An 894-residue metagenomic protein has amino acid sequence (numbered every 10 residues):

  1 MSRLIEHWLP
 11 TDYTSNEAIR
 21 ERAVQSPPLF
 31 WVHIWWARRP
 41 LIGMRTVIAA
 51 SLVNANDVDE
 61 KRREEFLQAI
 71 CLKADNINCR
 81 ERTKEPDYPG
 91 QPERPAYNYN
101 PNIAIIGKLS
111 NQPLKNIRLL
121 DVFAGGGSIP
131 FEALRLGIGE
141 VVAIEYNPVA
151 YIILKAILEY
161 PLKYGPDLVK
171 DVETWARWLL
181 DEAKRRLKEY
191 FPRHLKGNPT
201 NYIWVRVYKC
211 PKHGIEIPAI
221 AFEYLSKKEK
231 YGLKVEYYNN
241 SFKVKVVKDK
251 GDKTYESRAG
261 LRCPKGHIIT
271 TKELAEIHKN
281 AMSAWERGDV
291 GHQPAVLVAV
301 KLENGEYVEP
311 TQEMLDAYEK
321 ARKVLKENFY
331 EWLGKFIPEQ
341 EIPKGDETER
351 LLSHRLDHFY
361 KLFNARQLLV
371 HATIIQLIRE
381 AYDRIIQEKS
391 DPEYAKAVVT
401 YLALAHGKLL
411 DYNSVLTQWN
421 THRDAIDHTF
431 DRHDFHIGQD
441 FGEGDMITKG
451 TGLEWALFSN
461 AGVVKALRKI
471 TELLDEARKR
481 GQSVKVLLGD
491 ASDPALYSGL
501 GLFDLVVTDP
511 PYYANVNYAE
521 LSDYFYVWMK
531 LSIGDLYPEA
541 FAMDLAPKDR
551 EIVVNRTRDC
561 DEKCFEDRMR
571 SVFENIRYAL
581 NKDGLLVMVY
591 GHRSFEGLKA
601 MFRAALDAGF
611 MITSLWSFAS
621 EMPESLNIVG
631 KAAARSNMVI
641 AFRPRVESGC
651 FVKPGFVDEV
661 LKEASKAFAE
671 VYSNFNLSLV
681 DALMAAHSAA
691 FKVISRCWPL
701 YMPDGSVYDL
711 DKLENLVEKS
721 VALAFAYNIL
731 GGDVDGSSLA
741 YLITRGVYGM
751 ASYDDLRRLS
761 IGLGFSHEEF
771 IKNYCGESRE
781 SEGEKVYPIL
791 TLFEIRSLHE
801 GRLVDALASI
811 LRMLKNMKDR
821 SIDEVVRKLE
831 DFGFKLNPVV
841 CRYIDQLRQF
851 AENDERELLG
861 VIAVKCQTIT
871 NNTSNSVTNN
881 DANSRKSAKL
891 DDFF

Functional and structural regions predicted by a protein language model:
M1-L120, I129-L502, Y518-R558, V572 (+6 more regions): Nucleic-acid modification enzymes, centered on SAM-dependent nucleic-acid methyltransferases
V122, P510: Conserved beta-strand/loop positions that form the S-adenosyl-L-methionine
G125: Conserved glycine-rich SAM-binding loop
V506-V507: Hydrophobic beta-strand segment of the Class I
T557-F565: Glycine-rich phosphate-binding "P-loop"
E566-K582, D607: A short glycine-rich, Lys/Arg-flanked "PGG" loop and its adjoining helix->strand segment in the class I
L585: Short glycine-centered segments of the SAM/dcSAM-binding site in methyltransferase folds
